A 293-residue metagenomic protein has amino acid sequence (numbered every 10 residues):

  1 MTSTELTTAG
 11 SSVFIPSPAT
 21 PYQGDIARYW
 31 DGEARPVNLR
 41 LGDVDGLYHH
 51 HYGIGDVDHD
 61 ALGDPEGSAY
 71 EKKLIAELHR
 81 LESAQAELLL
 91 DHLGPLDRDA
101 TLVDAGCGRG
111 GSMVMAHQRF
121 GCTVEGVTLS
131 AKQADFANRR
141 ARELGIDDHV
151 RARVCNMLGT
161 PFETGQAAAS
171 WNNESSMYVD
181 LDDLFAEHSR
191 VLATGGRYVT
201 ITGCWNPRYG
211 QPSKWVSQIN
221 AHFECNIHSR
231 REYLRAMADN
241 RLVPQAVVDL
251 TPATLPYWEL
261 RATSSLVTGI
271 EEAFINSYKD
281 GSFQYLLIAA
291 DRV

Functional and structural regions predicted by a protein language model:
T2-H49: N-terminal auxiliary segments of SAM/dcSAM-dependent transferases
D58-P65, H79-A100: Conserved alpha-helix/loop element of class I SAM-dependent methyltransferases that forms part of the SAM/SAH-binding
T101-V103, S112-L158: Class I SAM-dependent methyltransferase SAM/SAH-binding core
L158-S170: A short acidic, Gly/Pro-enriched loop at the edge of an enzyme's catalytic core that lines a small-molecule cofactor
D182-R197: A short glycine-rich, Lys/Arg-flanked "PGG" loop and its adjoining helix->strand segment in the class I
G203-E224: Short, glycine-/aromatic-enriched active-site segment of Class I SAM-dependent methyltransferases
C225-R241: Short alpha-helix
A246-V267: Conserved catalytic loop of SAM-dependent methyltransferase domains
